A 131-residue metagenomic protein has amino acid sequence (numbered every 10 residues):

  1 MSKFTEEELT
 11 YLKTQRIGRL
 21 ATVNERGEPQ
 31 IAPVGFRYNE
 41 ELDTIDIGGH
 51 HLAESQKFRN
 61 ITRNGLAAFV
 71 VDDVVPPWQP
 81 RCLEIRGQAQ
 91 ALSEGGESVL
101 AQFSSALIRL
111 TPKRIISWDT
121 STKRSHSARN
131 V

Functional and structural regions predicted by a protein language model:
M1-R19: Short, basic/aromatic recognition patches
L12, N60-I61, L110: A generic structural signal for nonpolar/aromatic side chains embedded in well-ordered alpha-helices
R16-H50, F69: Short beta-strand segments
F36, G87-A89, P112: A structural signal for short, well-ordered beta-strand segments
L42-T44, L66, Q88, R114: Structural motif
H51-S105: Short, structured beta-strand-loop surface elements
P80, S93-V131: C-terminal edge-of-domain segments
